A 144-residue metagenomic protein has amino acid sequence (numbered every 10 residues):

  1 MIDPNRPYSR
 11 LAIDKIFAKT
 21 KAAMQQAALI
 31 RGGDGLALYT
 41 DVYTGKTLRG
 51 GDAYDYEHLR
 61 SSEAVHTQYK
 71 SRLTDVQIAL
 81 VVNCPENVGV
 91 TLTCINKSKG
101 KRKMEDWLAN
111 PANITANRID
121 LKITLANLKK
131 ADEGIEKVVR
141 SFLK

Functional and structural regions predicted by a protein language model:
M1, L108-K144: Extended charged
M1-T47, A79-L80: Short, charged surface segments at domain edges that flank catalytic/cofactor-binding sites
P7-L11, G50, S61, C84 (+3 more regions): Alpha-helix initiation/capping motif
D14, H66, I78-A79, E105 (+3 more regions): Generic detector of well-ordered alpha-helical segments enriched in charged/polar residues, highlighting helical
T40-Y43, D55, V90-C94: A structural signal for short, well-ordered beta-strand segments and their strand-loop junctions that often border
K46-N87: Histidine-centered nuclease catalytic patch
L80-N113: Short Cys/His-centered divalent metal-binding micro-motifs
